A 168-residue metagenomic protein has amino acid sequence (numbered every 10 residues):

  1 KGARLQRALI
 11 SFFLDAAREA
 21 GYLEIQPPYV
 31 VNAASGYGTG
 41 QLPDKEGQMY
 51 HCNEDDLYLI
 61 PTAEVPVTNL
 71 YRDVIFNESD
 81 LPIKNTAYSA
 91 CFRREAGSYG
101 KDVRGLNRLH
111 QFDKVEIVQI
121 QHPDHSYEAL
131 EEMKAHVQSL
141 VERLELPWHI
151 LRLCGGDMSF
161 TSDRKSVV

Functional and structural regions predicted by a protein language model:
K1-V168: TRNA-recognition modules of translation machinery and tRNA-sensing kinases, especially anticodon-binding
